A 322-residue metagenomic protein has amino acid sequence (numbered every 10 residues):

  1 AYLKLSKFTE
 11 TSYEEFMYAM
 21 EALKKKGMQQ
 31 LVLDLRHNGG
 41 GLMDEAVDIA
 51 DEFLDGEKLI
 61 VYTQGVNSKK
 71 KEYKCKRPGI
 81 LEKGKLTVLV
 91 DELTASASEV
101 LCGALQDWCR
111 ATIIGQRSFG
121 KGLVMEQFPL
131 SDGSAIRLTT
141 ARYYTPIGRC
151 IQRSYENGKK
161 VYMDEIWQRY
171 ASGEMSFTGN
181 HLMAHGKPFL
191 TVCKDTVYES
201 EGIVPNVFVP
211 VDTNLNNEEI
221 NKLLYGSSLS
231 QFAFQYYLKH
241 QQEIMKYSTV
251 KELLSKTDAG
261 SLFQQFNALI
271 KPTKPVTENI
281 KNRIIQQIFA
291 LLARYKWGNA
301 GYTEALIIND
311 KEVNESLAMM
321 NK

Functional and structural regions predicted by a protein language model:
A1-D132, A305: Cleft-lining beta-strand/loop regions that shape enzyme active-site pockets
K4, V61-T63, I114, T139 (+4 more regions): Residues in well-ordered beta-strands of folded domains
L81, Q106, P129-S131, I136 (+4 more regions): A generic structural signal for short, non-catalytic loop/turn and secondary-structure boundary residues
A97, C109, Q116, G120-K187: Polar, glycine-rich mid-to-C-terminal structural blocks that act as macromolecule-binding/assembly scaffolds
C150-I151, Y155-K322: Conserved functional hotspot residues or short segments at active or partner-binding sites across diverse domains
